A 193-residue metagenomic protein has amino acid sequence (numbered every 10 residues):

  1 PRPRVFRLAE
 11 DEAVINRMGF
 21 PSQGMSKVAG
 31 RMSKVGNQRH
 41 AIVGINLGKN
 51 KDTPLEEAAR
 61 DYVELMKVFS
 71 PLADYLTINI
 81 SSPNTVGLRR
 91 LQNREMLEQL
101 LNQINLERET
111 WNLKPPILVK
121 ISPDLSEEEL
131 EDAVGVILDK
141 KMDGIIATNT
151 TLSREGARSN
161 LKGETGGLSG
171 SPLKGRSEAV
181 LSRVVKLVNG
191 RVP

Functional and structural regions predicted by a protein language model:
P1-R39: A gly/proline- and charged-residue-enriched helix-loop-helix capping module
R17-K27, P54-K67: Glycine-rich anion/phosphate-binding loops
A29-G36, A59-L72, L130-I145: Short amphipathic alpha-helices and their capping/turn segments at secondary-structure boundaries
V43-L47, L76-N79, I117-I121, I145-A147 (+2 more regions): Hydrophobic faces of well-ordered beta-strands that scaffold small-molecule active sites in alpha/beta enzyme cores
K49-K51, S82-N84, P123-L125, T151-L152: Active-site-proximal loop/turn and secondary-structure-junction residues that shape catalytic pockets, frequently
N50-V63, R90, M96, L118-D139: Active-site glycine- and acidic-residue-rich loops that bind and position anionic ligands or nucleotide-like cofactors
R60-W111, K120: Loop-centered beta-sheet repeat module
S82-M96, L130, V136-V192: Glycine/Thr-rich beta-alpha phosphate-binding loop at enzyme active sites
